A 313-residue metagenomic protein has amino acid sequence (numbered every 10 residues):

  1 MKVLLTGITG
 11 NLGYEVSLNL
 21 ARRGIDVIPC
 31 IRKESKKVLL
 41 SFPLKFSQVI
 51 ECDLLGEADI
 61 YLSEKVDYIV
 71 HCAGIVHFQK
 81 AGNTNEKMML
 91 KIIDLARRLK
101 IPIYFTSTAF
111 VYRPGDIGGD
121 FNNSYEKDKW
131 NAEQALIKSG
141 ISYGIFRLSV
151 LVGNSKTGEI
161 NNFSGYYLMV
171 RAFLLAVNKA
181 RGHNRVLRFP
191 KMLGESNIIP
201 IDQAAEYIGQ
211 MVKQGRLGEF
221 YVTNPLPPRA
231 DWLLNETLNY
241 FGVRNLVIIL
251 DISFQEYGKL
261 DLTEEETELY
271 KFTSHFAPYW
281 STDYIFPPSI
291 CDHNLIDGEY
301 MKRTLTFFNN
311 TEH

Functional and structural regions predicted by a protein language model:
V3-R23: N-terminal Rossmann NAD(P)H-binding glycine-rich loop of SDR-like oxidoreductase domains
I25-S35: Conserved glycine-rich Rossmann-like NAD(P)H-binding loop of the short-chain dehydrogenase/reductase
E51-K91, L95-R97, V111-D116: NAD(P)H-binding glycine-rich loop region in Rossmannoid oxidoreductase-like domains and their noncatalytic homologs
A109-D116, L151-S155: Conserved catalytic-site region of short-chain dehydrogenase/reductase
F121-V150, N154: Active-site Tyr-X1-5-Lys
S142-I145, S149-S196, I201: NAD(P)-dependent short-chain dehydrogenase/reductase
E206-F272, F308: Mid/C-terminal beta-alpha module of Rossmann-like enzyme folds, strongest in SDR-family dehydrogenases/epimerases
V247, H275-A277, S281-H313: Amphipathic terminal alpha-helices
